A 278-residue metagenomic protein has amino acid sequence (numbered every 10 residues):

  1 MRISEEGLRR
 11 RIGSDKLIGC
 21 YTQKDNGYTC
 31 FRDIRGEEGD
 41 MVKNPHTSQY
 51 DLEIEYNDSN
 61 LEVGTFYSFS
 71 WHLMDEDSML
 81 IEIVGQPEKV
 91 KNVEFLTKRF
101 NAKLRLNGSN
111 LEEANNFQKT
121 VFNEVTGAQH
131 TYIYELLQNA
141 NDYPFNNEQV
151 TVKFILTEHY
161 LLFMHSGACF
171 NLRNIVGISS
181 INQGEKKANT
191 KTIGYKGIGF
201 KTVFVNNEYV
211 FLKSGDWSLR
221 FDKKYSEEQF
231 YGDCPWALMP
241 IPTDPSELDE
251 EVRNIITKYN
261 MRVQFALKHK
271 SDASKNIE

Functional and structural regions predicted by a protein language model:
I3-G27: Structural detector for short beta-strands of small beta-barrel domains
T22-Q23, K43, L73, L156 (+1 more regions): Generic beta-strand structural signal
K24-L52: OB-fold (S1/OB) nucleic-acid-binding surfaces
G27-T29, Y50, M79, L161 (+1 more regions): Hydrophobic residues embedded in beta-strands of well-ordered beta-sheets
G36, M74, A168, W217 (+2 more regions): Conserved beta-strand elements of beta-rich interaction domains across eukaryotes, especially beta-propellers
P45, I54-N57, L61-T65, W71 (+5 more regions): N-terminal assembly/transducer modules of large multi-domain enzymes, emphasizing dimerization/partner-binding
H72-P87: OB-fold/S1-family single-stranded nucleic acid-binding modules
Q86-I255: GHKL (Bergerat-fold) ATPase N-terminal catalytic module, capturing the glycine-rich phosphate-binding loop and acidic
